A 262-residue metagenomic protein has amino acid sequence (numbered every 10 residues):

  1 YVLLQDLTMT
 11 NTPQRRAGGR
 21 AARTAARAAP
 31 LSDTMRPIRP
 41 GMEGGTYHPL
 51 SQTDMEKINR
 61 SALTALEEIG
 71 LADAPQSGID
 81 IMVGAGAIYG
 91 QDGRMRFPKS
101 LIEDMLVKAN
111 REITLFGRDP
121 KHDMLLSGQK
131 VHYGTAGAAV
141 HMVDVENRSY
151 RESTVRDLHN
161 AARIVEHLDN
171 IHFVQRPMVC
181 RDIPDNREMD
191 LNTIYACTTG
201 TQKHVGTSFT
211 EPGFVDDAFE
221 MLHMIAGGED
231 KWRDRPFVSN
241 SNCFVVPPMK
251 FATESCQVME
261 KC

Functional and structural regions predicted by a protein language model:
D6-D157: Acidic/polar, glycine-rich intrinsically disordered N-terminal extensions of enzymes
E152-C262: Helix-rich catalytic cores of soluble enzyme domains
